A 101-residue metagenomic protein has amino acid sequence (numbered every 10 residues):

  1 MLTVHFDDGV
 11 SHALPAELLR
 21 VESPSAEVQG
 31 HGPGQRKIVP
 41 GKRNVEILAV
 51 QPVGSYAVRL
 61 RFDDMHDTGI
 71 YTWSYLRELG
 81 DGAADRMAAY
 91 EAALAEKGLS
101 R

Functional and structural regions predicted by a protein language model:
M1-R101: Motif-centric detector for short Cys/His coordination patterns
